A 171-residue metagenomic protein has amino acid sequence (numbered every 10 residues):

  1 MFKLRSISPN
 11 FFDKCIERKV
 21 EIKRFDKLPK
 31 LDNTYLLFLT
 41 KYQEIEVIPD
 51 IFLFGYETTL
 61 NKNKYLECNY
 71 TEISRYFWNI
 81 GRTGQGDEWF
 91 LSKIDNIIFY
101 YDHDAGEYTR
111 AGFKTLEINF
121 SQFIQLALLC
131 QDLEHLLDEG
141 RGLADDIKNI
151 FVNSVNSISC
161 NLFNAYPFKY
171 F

Functional and structural regions predicted by a protein language model:
M1-S92, S157-F171: A surface-exposed partner-binding patch
Q43-K148: Long, low-complexity, intrinsically disordered segments enriched in glycines and aromatic residues
E134-F171: Acidic, proline/glycine-rich low-complexity IDRs
